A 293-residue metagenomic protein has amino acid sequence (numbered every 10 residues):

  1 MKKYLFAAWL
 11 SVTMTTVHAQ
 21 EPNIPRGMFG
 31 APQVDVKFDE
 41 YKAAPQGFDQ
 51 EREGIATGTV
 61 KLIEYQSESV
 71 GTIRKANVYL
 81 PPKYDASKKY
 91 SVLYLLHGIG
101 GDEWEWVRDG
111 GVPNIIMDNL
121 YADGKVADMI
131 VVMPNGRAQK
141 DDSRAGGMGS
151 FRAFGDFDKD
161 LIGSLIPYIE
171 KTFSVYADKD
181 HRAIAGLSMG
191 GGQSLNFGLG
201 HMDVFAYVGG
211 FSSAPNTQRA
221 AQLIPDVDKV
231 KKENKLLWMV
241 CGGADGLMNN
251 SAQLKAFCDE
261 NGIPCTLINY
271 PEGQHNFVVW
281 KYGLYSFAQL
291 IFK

Functional and structural regions predicted by a protein language model:
M1-Y4: Positively charged n-region of N-terminal signal peptides that target proteins for export
F6-A7, G30: General helical structural elements
A7-T13: Bacterial N-terminal signal peptides
T15-A19: Sec/Tat signal peptide C-region and signal peptidase I cleavage site
Q20-K293: Non-catalytic cap/lid and distal C-terminal segments of serine-dependent acyl enzymes
